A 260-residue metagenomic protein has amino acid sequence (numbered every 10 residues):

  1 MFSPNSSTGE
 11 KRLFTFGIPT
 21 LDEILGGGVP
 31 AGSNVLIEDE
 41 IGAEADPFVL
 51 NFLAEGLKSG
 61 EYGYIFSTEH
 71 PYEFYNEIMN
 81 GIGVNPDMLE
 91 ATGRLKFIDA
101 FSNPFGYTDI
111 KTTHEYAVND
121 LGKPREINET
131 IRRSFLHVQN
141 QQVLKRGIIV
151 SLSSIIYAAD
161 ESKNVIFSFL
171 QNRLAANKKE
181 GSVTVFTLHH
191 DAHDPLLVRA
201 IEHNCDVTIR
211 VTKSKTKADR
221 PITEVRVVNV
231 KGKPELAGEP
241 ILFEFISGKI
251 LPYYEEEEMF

Functional and structural regions predicted by a protein language model:
M1-T8: Charged, amphipathic alpha-helical linker segments immediately N-terminal to NTP-binding catalytic cores
L13-E73, F260: Glycine-rich P-loop/Walker A and Walker A-like loops and their local beta1-loop-alpha1 context in P-loop NTPases
A31-S33, S59-E61, G93, E180-S182 (+1 more regions): Short glycine-/polar-rich loops that comprise or flank the Walker A/P-loop and associated switch/sensor motifs
G42, E69-E73, S102-G106, S153-S154 (+3 more regions): Conserved nucleotide-binding/hydrolysis micro-motifs of P-loop NTPases
Y62, G93-R94, Q142-G147, K179-T187: Loop/turn-to-beta-strand initiation segments
E69, I78-V118: Nucleotide-state-sensitive switch-loop elements of NTP-binding domains
N103-N172: Phosphate-binding/switch loop-helix module in NTP-utilizing enzymes
A175, S182-I250, E257-F260: Phosphate-binding/switch region of NTP-binding enzymes
